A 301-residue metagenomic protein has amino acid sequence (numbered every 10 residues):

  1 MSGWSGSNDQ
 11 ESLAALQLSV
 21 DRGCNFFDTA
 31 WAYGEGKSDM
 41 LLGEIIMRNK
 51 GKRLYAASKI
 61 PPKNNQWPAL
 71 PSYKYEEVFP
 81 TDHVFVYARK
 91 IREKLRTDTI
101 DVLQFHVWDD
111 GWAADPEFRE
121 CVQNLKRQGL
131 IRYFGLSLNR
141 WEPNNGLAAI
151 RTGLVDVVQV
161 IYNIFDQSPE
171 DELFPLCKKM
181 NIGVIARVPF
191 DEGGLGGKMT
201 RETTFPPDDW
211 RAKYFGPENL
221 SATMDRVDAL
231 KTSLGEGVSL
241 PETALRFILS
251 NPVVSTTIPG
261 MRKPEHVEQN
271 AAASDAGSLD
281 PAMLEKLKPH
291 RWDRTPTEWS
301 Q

Functional and structural regions predicted by a protein language model:
M1-L54: N-terminal binding-site loop/beta-alpha segment at the start of enzyme catalytic domains that lines or forms
M1-Q10, L70-H83: Active-site mouth loops of central-metabolism enzymes
A15, T81-R92: Short, well-ordered amphipathic alpha-helical segments that serve as non-catalytic structural scaffolds within diverse
D21, G43-Y55, R92-R96, K126 (+1 more regions): Acidic (Asp/Glu)-rich catalytic clusters
F27, I100, F134: Glycine-centered flexible beta-alpha turn that most often forms the glycine-rich phosphate-binding loop
E35, V107-Q301: Beta/alpha (TIM)-barrel catalytic core signal, keyed to glycine-rich beta->alpha loops juxtaposed to Asp/Glu that bind
K52-Q66: A short, structured active-site edge motif that brings together acidic residues
R92-G111: Active-site groove signature of glycoside hydrolases
